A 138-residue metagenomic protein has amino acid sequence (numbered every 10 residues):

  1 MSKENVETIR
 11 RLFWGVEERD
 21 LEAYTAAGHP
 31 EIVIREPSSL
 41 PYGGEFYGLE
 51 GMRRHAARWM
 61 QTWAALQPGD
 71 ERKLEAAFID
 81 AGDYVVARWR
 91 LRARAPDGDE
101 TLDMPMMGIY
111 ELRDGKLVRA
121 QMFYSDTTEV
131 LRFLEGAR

Functional and structural regions predicted by a protein language model:
M1-R138: C-terminal and inter-domain tail/linker signature
